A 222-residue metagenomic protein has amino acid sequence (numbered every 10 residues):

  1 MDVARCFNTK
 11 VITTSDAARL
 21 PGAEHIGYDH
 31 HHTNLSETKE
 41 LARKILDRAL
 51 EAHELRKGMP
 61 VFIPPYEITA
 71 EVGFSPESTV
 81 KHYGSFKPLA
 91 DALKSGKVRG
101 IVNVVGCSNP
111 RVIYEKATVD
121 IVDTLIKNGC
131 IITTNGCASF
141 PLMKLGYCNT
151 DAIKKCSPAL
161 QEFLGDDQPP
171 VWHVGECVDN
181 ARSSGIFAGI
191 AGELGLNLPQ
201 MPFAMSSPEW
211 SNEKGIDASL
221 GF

Functional and structural regions predicted by a protein language model:
M1-F222: Anaerobic metallocofactor- and corrinoid-dependent redox/one-carbon enzyme cores, especially those from methanogenesis
